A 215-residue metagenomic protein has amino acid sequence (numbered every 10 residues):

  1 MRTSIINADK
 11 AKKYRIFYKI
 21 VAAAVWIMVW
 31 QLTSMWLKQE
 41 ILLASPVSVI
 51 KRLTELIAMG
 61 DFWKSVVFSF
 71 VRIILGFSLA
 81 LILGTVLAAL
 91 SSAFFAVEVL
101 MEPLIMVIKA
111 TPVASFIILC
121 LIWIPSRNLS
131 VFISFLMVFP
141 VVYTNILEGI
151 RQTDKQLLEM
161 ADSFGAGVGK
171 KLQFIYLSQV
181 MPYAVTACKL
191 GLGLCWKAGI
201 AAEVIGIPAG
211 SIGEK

Functional and structural regions predicted by a protein language model:
M1-A24: Transmembrane alpha-helical segments of polytopic membrane transport and secretion proteins
A8, M35-S78: Periplasmic/extracellular loop-to-transmembrane helix junction in inner-membrane transport proteins
F62, V66, F70, L100-V107 (+4 more regions): Hydrophobic alpha-helical elements at and bordering transmembrane segments of multi-pass membrane proteins
L75-I105: Transmembrane-helix boundary motif in ABC transporter permease subunits
M106-V141, E148-G149: Generic hydrophobic transmembrane alpha-helix motif, especially the helices
I122, I150, A198-K215: Glycine-rich helix-loop "coupling/hinge" segments at transmembrane-helix boundaries in multipass transporters
F132, L136, G169-A202: Transmembrane alpha-helices
I150-T153, M160-V180: Short helix-to-coil transition segments within interhelical loops that connect adjacent transmembrane helices
